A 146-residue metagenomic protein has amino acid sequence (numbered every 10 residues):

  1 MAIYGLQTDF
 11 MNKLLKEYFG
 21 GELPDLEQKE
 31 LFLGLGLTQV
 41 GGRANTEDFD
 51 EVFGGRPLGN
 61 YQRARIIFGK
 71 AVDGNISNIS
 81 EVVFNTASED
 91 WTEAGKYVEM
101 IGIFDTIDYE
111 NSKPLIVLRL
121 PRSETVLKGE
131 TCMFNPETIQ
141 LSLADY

Functional and structural regions predicted by a protein language model:
M1-E99, T106-Y146: Small cysteine-rich, disulfide-bonded extracellular modules of the LU/uPAR three-finger superfamily and closely related
